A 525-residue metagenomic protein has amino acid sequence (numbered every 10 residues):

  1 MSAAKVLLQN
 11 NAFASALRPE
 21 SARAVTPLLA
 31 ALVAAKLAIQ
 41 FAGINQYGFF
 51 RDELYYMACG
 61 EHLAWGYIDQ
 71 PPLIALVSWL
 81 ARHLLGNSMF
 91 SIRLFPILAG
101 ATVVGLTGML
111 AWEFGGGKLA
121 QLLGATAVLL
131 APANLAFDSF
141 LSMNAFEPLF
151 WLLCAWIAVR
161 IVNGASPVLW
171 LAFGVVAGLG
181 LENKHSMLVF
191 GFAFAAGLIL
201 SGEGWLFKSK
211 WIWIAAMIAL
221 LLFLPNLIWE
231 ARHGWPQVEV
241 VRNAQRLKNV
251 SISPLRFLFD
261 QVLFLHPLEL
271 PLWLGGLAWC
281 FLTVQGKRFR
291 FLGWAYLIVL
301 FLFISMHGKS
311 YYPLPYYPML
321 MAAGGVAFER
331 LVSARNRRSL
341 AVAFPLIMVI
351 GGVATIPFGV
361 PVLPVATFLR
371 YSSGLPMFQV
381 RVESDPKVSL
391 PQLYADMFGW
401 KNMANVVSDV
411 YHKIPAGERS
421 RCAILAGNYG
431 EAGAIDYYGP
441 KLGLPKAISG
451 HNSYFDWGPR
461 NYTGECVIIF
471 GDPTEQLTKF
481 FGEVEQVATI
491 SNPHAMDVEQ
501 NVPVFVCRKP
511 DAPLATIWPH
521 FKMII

Functional and structural regions predicted by a protein language model:
A3-A4, A16-L17, V25-A30, T107-L130 (+2 more regions): Transmembrane-helix signature of polytopic, membrane-embedded enzymes that assemble or transfer cell-envelope glycans
A30, L94-G115, L153, I157: Transmembrane-helix motifs of polytopic, lipid-linked glycan transferases
V33, G124-L130, A177, L181 (+1 more regions): Short helix- or helix-capping micro-motifs that position conserved polar/aromatic residues at function-defining sites
W112-G115, C154-W170, G276-V284: Membrane-interface transmembrane helices that cradle and orient dolichyl/undecaprenyl
A133, S139-E147: Short acidic/glycine- and proline-prone juxtamembrane loop motifs at membrane-interface regions of multi-pass membrane
I157-G178, S209-W213, M217, W294: Short hydrophobic alpha-helices at membrane interfaces in multi-pass membrane enzymes
L179, F190-F289, F303, I356-V362 (+1 more regions): Transmembrane-lumen/periplasm boundary regions of multi-pass, lipid-linked membrane glycan transferases
R330-Y371: Signature aromatic-anchored transmembrane alpha helix within multi-pass, membrane-resident enzymes that catalyze glycan
